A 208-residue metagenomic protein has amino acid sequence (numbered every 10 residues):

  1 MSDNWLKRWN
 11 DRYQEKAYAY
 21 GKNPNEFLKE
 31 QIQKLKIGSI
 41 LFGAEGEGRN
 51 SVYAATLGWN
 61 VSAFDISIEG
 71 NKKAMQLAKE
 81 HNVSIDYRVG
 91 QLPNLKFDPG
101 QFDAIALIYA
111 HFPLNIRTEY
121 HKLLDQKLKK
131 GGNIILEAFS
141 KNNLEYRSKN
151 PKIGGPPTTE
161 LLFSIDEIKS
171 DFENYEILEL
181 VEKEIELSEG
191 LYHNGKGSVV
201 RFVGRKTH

Functional and structural regions predicted by a protein language model:
M1-L35: Conserved class I S-adenosyl-L-methionine
S67-E69: Conserved SAM/SAH-binding beta-strand->alpha-helix loop
H81-P93: Conserved SAM-binding strand-loop segment of SAM-dependent methyltransferases
P93-A104: A short acidic, Gly/Pro-enriched loop at the edge of an enzyme's catalytic core that lines a small-molecule cofactor
D103-T118: A short SAM/SAH-binding and catalytic strip from SAM-dependent methyltransferases
T118-K130: A short glycine-rich, Lys/Arg-flanked "PGG" loop and its adjoining helix->strand segment in the class I
G131-F139: Conserved beta-strand signature within the Rossmann-like core of class I S-adenosyl-L-methionine
T159-E182: Short alpha-helix
